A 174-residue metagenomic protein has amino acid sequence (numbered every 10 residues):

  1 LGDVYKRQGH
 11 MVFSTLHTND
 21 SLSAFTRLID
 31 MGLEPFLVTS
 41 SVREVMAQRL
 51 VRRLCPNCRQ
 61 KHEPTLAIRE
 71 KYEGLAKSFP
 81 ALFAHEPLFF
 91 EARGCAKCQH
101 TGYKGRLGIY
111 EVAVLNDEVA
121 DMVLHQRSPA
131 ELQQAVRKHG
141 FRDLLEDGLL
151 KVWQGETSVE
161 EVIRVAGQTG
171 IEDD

Functional and structural regions predicted by a protein language model:
G2-D174: Short, flexible helix-loop junctions that flank or precede catalytic/ligand sites
